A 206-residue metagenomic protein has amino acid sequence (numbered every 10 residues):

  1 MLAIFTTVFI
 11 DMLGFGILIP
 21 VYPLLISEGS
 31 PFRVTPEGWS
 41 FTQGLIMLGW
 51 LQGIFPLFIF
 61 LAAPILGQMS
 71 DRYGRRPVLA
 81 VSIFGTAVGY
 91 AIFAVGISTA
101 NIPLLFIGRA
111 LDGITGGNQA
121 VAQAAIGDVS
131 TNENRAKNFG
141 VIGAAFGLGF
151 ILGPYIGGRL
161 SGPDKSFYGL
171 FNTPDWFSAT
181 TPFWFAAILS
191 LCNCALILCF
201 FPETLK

Functional and structural regions predicted by a protein language model:
M1-P56: Helix-loop boundary and gating motifs at the non-cytosolic
F9, G89, I102-G117: Hydrophobic core of transmembrane alpha-helices in multi-pass small-molecule transporters, especially MFS/SLC-type
L48-G67, L148: Central cavity-lining transmembrane alpha-helices of secondary-active solute carriers, predominantly the Major
F84-T99: C-terminal ends and interior cores of transmembrane alpha-helices in multi-pass membrane transporters/permeases
G108-F146: Cytoplasmic helix-loop-helix junction between adjacent transmembrane helices in 12-TM secondary transporters
I142-C199: Helix-loop-helix hairpin linking two adjacent transmembrane segments in secondary transporters
